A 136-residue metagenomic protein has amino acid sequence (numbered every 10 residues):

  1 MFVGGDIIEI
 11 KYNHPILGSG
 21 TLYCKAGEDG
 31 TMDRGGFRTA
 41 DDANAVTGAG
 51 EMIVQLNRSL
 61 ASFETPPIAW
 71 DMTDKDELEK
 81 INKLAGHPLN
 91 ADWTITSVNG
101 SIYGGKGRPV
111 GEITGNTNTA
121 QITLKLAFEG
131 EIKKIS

Functional and structural regions predicted by a protein language model:
M1-A69, N99-T117, T123: Solvent-exposed edge beta-strands and adjacent loop segments that serve as assembly or binding interfaces
P67-M72, F128: Short beta-strand-to-loop capping motifs
M72-D76, K134-S136: Short, cysteine-centered beta-strand-loop-beta hairpins and adjacent loop/turn segments enriched in charged/polar
K75-Y103: Short, acidic/charged, Gly/Pro-enriched secondary-structure junctions
G86-D92, T114-T119, A127-F128: Short, surface-exposed linear patches
Q121-S136: C-terminal or internal capping secondary-structure element at the end of a domain, subdomain, or sheet
